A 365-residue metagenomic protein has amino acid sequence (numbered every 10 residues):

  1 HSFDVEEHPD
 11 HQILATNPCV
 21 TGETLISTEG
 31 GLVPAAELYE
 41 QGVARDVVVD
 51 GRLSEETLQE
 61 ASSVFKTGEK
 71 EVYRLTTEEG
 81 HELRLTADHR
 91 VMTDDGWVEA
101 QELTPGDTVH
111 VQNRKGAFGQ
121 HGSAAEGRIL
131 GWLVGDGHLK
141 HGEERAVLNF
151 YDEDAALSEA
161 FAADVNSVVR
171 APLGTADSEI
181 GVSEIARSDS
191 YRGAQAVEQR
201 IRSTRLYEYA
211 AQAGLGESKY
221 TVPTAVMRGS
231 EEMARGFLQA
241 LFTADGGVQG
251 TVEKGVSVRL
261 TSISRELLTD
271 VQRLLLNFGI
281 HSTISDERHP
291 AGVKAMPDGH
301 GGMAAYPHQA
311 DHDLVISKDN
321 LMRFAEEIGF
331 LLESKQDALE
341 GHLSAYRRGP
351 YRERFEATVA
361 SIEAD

Functional and structural regions predicted by a protein language model:
H1-S2, P9-C19, E40, G51-D365: Internal intein/HINT superfamily modules and their associated LAGLIDADG
C19-L53: Long, positively charged leader/targeting segments at protein N-termini
